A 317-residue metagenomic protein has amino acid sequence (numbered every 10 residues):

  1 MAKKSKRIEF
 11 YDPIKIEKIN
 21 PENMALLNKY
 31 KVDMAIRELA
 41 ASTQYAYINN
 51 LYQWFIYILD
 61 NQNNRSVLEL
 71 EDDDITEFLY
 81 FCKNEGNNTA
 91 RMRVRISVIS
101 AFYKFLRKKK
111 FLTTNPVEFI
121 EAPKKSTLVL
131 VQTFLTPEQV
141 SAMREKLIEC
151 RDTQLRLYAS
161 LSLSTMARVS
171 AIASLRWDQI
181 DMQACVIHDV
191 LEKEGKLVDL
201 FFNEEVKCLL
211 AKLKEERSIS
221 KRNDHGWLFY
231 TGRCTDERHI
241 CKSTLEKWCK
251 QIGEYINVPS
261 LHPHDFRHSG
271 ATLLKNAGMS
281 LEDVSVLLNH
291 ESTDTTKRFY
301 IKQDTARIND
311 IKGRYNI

Functional and structural regions predicted by a protein language model:
K3-K4, F201, R298-I317: DNA/chromatin major-groove-contacting recognition/catalytic segments
F10-P13, N28-L130: N-terminal core-binding DNA-recognition domain of tyrosine recombinases/integrases
L112-T114, S126-A142, E194-E205, K221-H225: DNA breakage-rejoining catalytic core of tyrosine-based enzymes
L128, V140-V169: Basic, Lys/Arg- and aromatic-enriched nucleic-acid-binding interface segment
S160, S164, R267-H290: C-terminal catalytic core of tyrosine-transesterase DNA break-rejoin enzymes
T165, S174-L209: Conserved tyrosine-mediated DNA breakage-rejoining catalytic core shared by Y-recombinases
I180-M182, P259-S260, M279-F299: Short, polar N-cap/turn motifs at the start of nucleic acid-interacting alpha helices
N203-V258: Active-site/catalytic core of tyrosine-dependent DNA strand-transfer enzymes
